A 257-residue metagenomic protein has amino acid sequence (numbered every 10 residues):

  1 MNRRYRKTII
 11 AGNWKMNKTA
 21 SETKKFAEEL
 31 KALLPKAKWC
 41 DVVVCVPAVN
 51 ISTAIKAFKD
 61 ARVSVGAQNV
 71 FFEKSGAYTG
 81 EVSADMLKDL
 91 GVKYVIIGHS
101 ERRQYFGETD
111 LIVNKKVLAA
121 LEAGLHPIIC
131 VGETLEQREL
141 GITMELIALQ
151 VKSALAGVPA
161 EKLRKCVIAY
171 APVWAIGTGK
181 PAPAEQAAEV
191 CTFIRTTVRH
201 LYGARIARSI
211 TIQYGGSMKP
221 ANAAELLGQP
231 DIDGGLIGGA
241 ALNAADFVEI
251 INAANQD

Functional and structural regions predicted by a protein language model:
M1-D257: Active-site loop-to-helix "anion-binding N-cap" substructures in soluble metabolic enzymes
